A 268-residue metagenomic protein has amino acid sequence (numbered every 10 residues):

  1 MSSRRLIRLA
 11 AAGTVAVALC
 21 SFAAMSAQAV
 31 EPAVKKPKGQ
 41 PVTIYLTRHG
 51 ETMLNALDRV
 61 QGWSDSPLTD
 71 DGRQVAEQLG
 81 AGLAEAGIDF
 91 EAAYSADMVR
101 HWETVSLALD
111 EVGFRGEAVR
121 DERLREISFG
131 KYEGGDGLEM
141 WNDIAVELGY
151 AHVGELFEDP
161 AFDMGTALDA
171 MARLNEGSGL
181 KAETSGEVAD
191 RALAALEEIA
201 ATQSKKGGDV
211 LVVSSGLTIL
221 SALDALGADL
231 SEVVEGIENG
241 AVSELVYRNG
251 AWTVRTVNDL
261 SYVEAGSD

Functional and structural regions predicted by a protein language model:
M1-G13: Bacterial N-terminal signal peptides that target proteins for export
A10-G13, A23-P41, I127-L138, A201-D209 (+1 more regions): Acidic, low-complexity terminal tails and accessory targeting/binding regions of phosphate-metabolizing enzymes
Q28-V34, K38, A81-F162, G227 (+1 more regions): Phosphate-coordination/substrate-recognition cap region in phosphate-metabolizing enzymes
V42-R48, Y94, G208-S215: Beta-strand elements within well-structured catalytic alpha/beta cores of enzymes that handle phosphate/sulfate esters
E51-W102, E183-A192: Loop-to-helix element that buttresses phosphate recognition and phosphoryl-transfer chemistry
R100, T218-I219: Alpha-helix capping/helix-boundary segments
L148-E187: Short glycine/proline- and acidic residue-enriched helix-loop micro-motifs that form flexible lids or anion-recognition
L193, T202-S204, G208-L217: His/acidic metal-ligating clusters that form di-metal
